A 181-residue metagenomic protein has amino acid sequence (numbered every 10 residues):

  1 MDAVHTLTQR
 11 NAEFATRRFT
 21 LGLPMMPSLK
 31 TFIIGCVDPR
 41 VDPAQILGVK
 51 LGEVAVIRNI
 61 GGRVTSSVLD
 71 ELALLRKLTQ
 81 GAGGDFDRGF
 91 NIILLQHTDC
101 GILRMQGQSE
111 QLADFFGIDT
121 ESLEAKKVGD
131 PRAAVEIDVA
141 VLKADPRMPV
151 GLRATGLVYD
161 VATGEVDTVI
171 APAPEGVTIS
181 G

Functional and structural regions predicted by a protein language model:
M1-P27, G61-V64, D70-G89, D99-G181: Divalent-metal-activated hydrolytic enzyme cores
L21-A73: Conserved beta-strand-loop surface patch within small alpha/beta domains used for substrate/adaptor or ligand engagement
I34-C36, R58, I93-H97, L157-D160: Short beta-strand segments
V37-R40, T98-I102: Gly/Ser/Thr-rich loops at beta-strand to alpha-helix junctions that form or flank small-molecule/cofactor-binding
A55-V56, G83-G84, I93: Short hydrophobic alpha-helical runs that function as membrane-insertion/retention elements
